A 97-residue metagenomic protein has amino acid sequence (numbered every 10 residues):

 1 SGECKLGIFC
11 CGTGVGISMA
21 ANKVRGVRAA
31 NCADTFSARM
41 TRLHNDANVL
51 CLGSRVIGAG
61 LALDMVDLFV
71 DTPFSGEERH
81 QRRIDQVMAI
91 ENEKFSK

Functional and structural regions predicted by a protein language model:
S1-C32: Helix-adjacent hinge/juxtasegments
T35-K97: C-terminal binding/interaction regions
